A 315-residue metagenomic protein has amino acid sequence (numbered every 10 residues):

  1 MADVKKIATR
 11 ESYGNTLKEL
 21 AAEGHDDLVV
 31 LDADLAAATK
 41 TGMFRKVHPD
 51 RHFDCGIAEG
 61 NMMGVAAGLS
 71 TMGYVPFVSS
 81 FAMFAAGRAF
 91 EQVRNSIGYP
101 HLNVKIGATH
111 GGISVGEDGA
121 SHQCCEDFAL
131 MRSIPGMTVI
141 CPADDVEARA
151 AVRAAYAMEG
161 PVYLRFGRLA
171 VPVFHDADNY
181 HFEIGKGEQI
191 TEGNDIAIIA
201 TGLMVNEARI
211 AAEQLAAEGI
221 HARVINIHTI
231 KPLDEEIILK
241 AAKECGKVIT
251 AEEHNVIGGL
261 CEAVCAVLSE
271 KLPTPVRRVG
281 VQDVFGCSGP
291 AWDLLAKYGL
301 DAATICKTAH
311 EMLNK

Functional and structural regions predicted by a protein language model:
M1-R165, A170, H181: Thiamine diphosphate
E11, L35-G42, K46, V115-G116 (+1 more regions): Thiamine diphosphate
